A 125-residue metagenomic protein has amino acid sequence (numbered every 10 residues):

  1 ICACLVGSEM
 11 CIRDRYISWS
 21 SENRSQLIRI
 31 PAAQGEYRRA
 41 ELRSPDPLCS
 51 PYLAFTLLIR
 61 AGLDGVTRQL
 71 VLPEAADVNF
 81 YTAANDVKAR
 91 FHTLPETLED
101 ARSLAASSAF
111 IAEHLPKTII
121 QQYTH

Functional and structural regions predicted by a protein language model:
I1-G7, I12: Single conserved hydrophobic/aromatic residue that forms the stacking wall/gate of nucleotide- or nucleobase-binding
Y16-W19: Short Gly/Pro-enriched turn/cap motifs at secondary-structure boundaries
S21-N23: Short, solvent-exposed loop/turn segments at the edges of secondary structure
Q26-A33, S44-P51, T56-H125: Polar interaction faces of repeat-based domains
Y37-E41: C-terminal, beta-rich DNA-binding module of retroviral/retroelements integrases
